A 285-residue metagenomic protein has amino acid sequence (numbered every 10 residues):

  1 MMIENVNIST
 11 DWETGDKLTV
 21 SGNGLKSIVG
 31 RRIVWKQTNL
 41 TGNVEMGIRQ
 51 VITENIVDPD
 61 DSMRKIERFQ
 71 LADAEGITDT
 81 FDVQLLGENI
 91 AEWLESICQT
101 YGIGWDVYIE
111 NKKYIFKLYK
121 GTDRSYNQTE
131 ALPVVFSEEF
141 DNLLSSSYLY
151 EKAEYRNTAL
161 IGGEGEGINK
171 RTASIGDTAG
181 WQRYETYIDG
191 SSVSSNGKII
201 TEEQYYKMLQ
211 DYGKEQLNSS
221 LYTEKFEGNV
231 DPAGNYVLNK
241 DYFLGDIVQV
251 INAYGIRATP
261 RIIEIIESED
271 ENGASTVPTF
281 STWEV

Functional and structural regions predicted by a protein language model:
M1-S9, K36-D60, E95, V237-T259 (+1 more regions): Short, acidic/charged, Gly/Pro-enriched secondary-structure junctions
I3, V20, W105, F116 (+4 more regions): Hydrophobic beta-strand residues in large extracellular and virion-surface proteins
N5-G24, E224, E267-T282: Short, solvent-exposed secondary-structure boundary/capping segments
V6-I8, N23-S27, G121, E164-E166 (+2 more regions): Solvent-exposed coil/turn segments that connect beta secondary-structure elements in extracytoplasmic/periplasmic
W12, K17, S21-K152: Charged- and aromatic-enriched interaction segments used to assemble and dock large macromolecular complexes
D16-L18, K112-Y114, N157, A258 (+1 more regions): Envelope-exposed proteins and targeting segments
E95, R124-S220, F226-G228, P232-N272: Acidic, small/polar-enriched beta strand-loop surface segments
Y119-G121, I266, S281-V285: Short beta-strand-to-coil "C-cap" segments at the C-terminal boundary of structured domains/repeats, marking
